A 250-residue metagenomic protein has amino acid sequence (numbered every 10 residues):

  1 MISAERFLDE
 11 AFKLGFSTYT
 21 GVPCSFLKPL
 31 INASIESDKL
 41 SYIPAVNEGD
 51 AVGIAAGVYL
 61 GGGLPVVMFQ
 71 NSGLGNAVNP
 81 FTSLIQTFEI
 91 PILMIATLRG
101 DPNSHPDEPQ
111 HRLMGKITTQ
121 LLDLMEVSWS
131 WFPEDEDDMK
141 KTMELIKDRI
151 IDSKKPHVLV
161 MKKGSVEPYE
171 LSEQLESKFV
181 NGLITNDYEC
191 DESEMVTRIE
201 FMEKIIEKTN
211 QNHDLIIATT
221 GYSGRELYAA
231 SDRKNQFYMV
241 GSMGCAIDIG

Functional and structural regions predicted by a protein language model:
M1-D152, H157-G250: Thiamine diphosphate
